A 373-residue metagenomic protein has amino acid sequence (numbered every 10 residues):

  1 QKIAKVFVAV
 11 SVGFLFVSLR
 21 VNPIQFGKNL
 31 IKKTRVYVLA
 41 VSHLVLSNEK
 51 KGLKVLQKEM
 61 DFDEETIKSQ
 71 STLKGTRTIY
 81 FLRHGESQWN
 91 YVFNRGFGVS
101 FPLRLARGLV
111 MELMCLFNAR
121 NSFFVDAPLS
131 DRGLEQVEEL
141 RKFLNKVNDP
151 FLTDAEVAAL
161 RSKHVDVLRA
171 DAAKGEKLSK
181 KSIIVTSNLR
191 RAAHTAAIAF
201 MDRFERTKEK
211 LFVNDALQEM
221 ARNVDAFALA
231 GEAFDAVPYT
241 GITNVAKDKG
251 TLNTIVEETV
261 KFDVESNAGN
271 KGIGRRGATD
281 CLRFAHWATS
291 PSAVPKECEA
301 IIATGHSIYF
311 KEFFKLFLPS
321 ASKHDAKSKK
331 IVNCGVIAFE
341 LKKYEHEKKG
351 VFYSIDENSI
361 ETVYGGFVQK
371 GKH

Functional and structural regions predicted by a protein language model:
Q1, K342-E345, K349-H373: C-terminal helix/juxtamembrane-tail motif
Q1-I3, V8, P23, K372-H373: Universal eukaryotic N-terminal targeting presequences
K2-A9, V213, A221-D225, A236-N244: Transmembrane alpha-helices of multi-pass eukaryotic membrane proteins
A4-F7, A193, L282-K349: Active-site-adjacent alpha-helix immediately C-terminal to a catalytic or transition-state-stabilizing loop
F7, V12-N214, K271-A278, K327 (+1 more regions): Active-site-proximal alpha-helix that buttresses catalytic centers in soluble enzyme cores
K58, N214-A216, N358, G365: Conserved beta-strand termini and adjacent loop/short-helix elements that scaffold enzyme active sites in alpha/beta
E112-V125, L129, E138, D225-G272 (+1 more regions): Low-complexity, serine/threonine/proline-enriched polar segments
A192, T207, R222, L229-A230: Extended, H/D-rich, highly charged conserved domains that either
